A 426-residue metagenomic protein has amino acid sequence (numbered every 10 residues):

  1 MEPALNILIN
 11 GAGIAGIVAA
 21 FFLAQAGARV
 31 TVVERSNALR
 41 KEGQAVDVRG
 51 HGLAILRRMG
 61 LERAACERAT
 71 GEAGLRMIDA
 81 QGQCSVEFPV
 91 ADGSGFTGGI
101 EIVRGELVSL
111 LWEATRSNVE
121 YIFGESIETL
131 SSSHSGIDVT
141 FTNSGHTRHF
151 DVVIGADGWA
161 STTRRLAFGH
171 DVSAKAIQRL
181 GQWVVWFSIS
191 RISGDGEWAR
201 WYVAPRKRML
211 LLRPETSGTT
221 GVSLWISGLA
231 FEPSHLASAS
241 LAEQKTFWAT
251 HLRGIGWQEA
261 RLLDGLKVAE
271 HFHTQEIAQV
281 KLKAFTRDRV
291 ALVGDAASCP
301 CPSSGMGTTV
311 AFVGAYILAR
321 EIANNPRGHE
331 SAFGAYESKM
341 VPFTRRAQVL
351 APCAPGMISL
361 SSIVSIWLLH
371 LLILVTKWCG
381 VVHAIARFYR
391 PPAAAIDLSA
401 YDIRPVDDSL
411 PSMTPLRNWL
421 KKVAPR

Functional and structural regions predicted by a protein language model:
E2-I7, A24, R49-W186, F231-T246 (+3 more regions): Conserved N-terminal helical subregion
E2-L5, Q25, G82, S304 (+1 more regions): C-terminal helical "tail/cap" subdomain of flavin- and related membrane-associated enzymes
L8, T31, E120, G221-S223: A structural signal for isolated positions on well-ordered beta-strands in alpha/beta enzyme cores
I9-Q25, R29, V33-S36, I154-G155 (+2 more regions): Conserved mid-domain beta->alpha element of the FAD-binding
L39, G93-I100, G305-T308: Glycine-rich "substrate-gating" loop/helix at the edge of Rossmann-like oxidoreductase active sites
G43-A45, H235-S240, S303-G307: Short, solvent-exposed loop/turn segments at secondary-structure boundaries
V86-V108, N143-T147, W186, S190-T274: Conserved FAD/dinucleotide-binding core of flavoprotein oxidoreductases
